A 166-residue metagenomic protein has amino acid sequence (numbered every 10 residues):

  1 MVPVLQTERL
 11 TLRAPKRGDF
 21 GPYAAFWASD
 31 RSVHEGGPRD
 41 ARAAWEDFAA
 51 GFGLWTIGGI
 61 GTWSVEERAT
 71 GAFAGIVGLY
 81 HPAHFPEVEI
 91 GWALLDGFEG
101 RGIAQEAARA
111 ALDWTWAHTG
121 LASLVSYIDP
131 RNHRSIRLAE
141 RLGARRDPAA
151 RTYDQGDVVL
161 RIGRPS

Functional and structural regions predicted by a protein language model:
M1-G37, W45-G53, T62-S166: Acyl-donor (CoA/ACP) binding surface of acyl/acetyltransferases
D40: Acidic-and-aromatic substrate-binding clefts and catalytic sites of carbohydrate-active enzymes
